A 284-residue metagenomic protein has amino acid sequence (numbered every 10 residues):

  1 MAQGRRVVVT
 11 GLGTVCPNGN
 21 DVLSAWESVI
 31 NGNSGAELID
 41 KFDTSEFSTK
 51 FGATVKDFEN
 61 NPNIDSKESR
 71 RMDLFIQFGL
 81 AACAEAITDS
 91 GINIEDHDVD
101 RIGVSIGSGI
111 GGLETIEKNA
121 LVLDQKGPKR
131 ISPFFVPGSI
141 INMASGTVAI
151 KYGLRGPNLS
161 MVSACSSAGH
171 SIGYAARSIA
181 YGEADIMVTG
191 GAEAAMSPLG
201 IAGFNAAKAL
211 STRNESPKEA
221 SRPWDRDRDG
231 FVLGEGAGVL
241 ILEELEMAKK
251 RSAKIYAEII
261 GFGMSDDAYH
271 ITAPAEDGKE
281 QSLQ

Functional and structural regions predicted by a protein language model:
M1-G4, S90-S105, K118-P133, I150-N158 (+3 more regions): Structural signature of cysteine-dependent C-C bond-forming condensing enzymes
R6-T10, N33-E37, E215-Q284: Condensing-enzyme catalytic core mediating Claisen C-C bond formation in acyl metabolism
V9, I30-S163, A192-G203: Conserved beta-ketoacyl condensing-enzyme motif
T10-G13, S105-G107, V162, M187-E193 (+3 more regions): Short beta-strand segments
D21-G32: Short Gly/aromatic-enriched secondary-structure transition segments
E46-T54, G111-T115, A194-S221, G263-Q284: Active-site-adjacent elements of ketosynthase-type condensing enzymes
G79-S90, A144, S171, E243-E244 (+1 more regions): Short, well-ordered amphipathic alpha-helical segments that serve as non-catalytic structural scaffolds within diverse
A168: Short conserved active-site loop signatures built around small residues
